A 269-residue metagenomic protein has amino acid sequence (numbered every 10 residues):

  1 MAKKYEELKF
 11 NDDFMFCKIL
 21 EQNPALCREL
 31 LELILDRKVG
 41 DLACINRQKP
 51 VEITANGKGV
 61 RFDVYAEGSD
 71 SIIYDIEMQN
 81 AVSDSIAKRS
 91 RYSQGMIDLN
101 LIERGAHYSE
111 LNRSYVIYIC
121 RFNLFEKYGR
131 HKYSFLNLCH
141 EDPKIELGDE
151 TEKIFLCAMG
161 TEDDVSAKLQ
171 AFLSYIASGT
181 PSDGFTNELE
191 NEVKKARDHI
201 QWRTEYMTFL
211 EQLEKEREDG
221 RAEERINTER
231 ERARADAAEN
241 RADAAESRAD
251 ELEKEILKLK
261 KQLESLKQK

Functional and structural regions predicted by a protein language model:
M1-E152, E162-D164: Accessory alpha/beta interaction modules
A2-E6, Y74-Q79, S166-K269: Short, charged alpha-helical interaction segments and adjacent helix-coil junctions
I19, I34, M159, I176-G179 (+1 more regions): Generic structural signal for hydrophobic core residues of well-folded globular domains
G148-E162, A171, Y175-G179: Upstream accessory/linker segments immediately N-terminal to the RecA-like ATPase cores of bacterial MutS and a subset
